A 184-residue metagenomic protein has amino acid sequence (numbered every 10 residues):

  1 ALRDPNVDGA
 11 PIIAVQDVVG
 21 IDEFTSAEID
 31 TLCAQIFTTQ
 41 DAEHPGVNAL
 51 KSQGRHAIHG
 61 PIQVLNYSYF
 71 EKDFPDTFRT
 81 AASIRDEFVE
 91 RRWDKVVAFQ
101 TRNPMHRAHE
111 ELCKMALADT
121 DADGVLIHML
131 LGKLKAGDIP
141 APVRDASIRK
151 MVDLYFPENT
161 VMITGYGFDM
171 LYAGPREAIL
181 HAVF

Functional and structural regions predicted by a protein language model:
A1-E110, K114-R176, A182-F184: Non-catalytic terminal extensions that flank enzyme cores
